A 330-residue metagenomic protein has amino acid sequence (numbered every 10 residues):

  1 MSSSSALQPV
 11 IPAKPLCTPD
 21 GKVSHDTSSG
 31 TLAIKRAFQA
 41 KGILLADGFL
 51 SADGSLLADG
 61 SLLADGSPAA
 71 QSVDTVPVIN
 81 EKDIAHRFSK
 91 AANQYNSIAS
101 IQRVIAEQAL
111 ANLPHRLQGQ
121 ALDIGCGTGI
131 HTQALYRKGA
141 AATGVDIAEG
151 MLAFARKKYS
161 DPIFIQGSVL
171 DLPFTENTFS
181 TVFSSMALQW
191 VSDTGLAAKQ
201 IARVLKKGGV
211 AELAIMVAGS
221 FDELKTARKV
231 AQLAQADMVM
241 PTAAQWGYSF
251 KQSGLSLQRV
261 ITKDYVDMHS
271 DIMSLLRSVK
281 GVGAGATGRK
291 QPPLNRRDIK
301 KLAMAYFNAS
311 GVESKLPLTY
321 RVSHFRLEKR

Functional and structural regions predicted by a protein language model:
S2-T18, S29-L45, P68-A91: N-terminal, positively charged/glycine-rich alpha-helical extensions of SAM-dependent methyltransferases
K35, V73-R116, I130-A134, M151 (+1 more regions): Conserved class I S-adenosyl-L-methionine
Q120-L172: Class I SAM-dependent methyltransferase SAM/SAH-binding core
L170-V182: A short acidic, Gly/Pro-enriched loop at the edge of an enzyme's catalytic core that lines a small-molecule cofactor
T181-D193: A short SAM/SAH-binding and catalytic strip from SAM-dependent methyltransferases
G195-V210: A short glycine-rich, Lys/Arg-flanked "PGG" loop and its adjoining helix->strand segment in the class I
V210-I272, G285-R296: Conserved catalytic/acceptor-binding region of the Class I
R259-R330: Conserved Class I S-adenosyl-L-methionine
